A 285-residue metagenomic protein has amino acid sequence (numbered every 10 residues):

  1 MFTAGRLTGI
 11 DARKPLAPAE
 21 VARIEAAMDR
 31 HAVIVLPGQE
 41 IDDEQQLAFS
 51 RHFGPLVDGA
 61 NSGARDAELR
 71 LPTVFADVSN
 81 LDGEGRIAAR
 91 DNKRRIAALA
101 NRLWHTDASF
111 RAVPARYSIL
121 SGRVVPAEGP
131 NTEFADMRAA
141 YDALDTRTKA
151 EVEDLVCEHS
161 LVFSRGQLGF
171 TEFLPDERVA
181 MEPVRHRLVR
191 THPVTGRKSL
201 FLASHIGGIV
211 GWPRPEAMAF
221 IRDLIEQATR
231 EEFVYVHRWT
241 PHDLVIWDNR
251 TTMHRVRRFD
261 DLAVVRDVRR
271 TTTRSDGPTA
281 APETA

Functional and structural regions predicted by a protein language model:
M1-I246, R250-A285: Fe(II)/2-oxoglutarate oxygenase catalytic core
